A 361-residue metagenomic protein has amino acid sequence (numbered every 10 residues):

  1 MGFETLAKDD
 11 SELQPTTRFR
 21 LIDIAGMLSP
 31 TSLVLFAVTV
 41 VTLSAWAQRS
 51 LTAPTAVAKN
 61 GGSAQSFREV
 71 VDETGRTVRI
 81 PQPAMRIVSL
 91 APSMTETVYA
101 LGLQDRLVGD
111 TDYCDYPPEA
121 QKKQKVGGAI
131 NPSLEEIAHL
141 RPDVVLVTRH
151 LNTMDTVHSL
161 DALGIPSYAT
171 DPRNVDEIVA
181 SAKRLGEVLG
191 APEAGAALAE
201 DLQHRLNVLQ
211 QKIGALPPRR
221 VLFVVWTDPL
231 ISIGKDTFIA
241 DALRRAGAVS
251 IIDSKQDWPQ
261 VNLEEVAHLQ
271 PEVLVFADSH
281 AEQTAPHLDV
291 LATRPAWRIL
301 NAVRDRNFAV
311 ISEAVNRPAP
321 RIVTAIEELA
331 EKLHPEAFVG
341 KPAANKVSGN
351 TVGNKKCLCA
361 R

Functional and structural regions predicted by a protein language model:
T17-V34: Bacterial N-terminal signal peptides that target proteins for export
P30-S44: Bacterial N-terminal signal peptides
S44-K59: Signal peptide processing junction and immediate N-terminal pro/mature segment of secreted/exported proteins
S63, F67, R76-T77, D143-V144 (+4 more regions): Extracytoplasmic substrate-binding proteins
F67, M85-L151, T156, I251-K255 (+1 more regions): A short, structured surface patch at a secondary-structure boundary
A91, R149-H150, V225, K255 (+3 more regions): Short secondary-structure boundary segments
T111, K235-P259, D278, A309: His/Asp/Glu-enriched short active-site or ligand-binding loop at hydrolase and phosphoryl-transfer sites
L134-R141, L163, V261-Q270: Short helices/loops that flank or line small-molecule/ion binding pockets
